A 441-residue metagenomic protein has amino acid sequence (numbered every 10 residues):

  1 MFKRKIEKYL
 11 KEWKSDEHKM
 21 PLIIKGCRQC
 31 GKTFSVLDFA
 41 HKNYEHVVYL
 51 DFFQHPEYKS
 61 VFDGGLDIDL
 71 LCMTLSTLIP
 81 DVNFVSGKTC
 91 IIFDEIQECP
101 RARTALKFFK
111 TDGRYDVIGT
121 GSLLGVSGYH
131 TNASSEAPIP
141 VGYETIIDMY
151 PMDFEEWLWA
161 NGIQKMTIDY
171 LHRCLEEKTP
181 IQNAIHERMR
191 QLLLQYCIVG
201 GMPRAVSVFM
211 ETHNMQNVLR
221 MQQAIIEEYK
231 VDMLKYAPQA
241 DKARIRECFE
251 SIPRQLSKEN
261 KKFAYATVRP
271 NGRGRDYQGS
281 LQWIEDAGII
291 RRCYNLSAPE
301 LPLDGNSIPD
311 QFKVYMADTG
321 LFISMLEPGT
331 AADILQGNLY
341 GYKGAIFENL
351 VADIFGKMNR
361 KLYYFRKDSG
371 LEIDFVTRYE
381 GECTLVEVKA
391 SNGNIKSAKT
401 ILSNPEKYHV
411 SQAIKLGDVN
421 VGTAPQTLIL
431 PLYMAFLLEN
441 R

Functional and structural regions predicted by a protein language model:
M1-S15: N-terminal pre-Walker A segment at the start of P-loop NTPase domains
I24: Hydrophobic anchor at the beta1->P-loop junction of P-loop NTPases
K32: Conserved lysine of the Walker
S35, F39: Hydrophobic positions on the alpha1 helix immediately C-terminal to the Walker A/P-loop
Q54-G87: Short glycine-rich substrate-engagement loop in P-loop NTPases that contacts/grips substrate
D116-S122, D148: Structural recognition of the conserved hydrophobic beta-strand(s) that form the central parallel beta-sheet of P-loop
S127-S257: Interdomain motor-coupling "hinge/lid" segment immediately C-terminal to the ATP-binding subdomain of NTP-driven enzymes
S207-E380: Accessory nucleic acid-recognition modules appended to NTPase machines
